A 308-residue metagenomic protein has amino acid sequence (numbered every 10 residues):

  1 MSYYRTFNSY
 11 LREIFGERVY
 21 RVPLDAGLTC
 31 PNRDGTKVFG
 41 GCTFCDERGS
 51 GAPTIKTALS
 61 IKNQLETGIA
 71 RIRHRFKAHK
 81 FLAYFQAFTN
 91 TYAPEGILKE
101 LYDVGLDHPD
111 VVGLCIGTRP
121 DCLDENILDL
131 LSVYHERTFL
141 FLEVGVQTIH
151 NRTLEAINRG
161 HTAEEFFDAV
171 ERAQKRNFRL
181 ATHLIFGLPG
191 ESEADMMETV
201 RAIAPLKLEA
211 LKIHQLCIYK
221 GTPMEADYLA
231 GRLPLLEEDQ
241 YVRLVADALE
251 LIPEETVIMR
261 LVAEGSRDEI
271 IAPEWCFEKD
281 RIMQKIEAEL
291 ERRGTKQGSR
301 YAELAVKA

Functional and structural regions predicted by a protein language model:
M1-L82: N-terminal [4Fe-4S]-dependent radical SAM core
M1-Y20, A210, I218-A308: Auxiliary Fe-S-binding modules of radical SAM enzymes
Y20-L24, F81-A83, L114-I116, L140-V144 (+3 more regions): Hydrophobic faces of well-ordered beta-strands that scaffold small-molecule active sites in alpha/beta enzyme cores
C42, V104-V111, E198-K212, I282-Q297: Structural recognition of alpha->loop->beta junctions
R48-G68, I72-E95, D110-L123, T138-F166 (+1 more regions): Core AdoMet radical
G68-I72, L123-R137, D168, M197-K207 (+1 more regions): Short amphipathic alpha-helices and their capping/turn segments at secondary-structure boundaries
I72-H74, Y102-P109, D129-F139, E171-K175 (+1 more regions): Acidic (Asp/Glu)-rich catalytic clusters
E164-P223, D239-E264: Conserved C-terminal portion of the radical SAM core fold that forms the substrate/S-adenosylmethionine-binding
